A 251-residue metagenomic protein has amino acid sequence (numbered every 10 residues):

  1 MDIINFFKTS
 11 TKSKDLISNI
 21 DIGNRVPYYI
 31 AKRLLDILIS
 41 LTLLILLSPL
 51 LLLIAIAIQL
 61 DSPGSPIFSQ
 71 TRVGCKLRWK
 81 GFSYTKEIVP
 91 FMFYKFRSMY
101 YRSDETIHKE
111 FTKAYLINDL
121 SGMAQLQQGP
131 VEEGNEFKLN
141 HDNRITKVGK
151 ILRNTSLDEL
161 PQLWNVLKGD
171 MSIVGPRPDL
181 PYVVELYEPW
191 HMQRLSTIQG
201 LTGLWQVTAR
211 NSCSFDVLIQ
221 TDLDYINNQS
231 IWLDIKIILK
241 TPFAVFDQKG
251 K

Functional and structural regions predicted by a protein language model:
M1-I17, N135-I145, G149-K251: Hydrophobic structural segments characteristic of membrane proteins
T9-A31: Short, membrane-interfacial amphipathic segments enriched in basic
G23-E110, A114-I117, I231, I237-K251: A hydrophobic, helix-centered structural microdomain
E110-L126, G134-E136: Cytosolic, membrane-proximal regulatory domains of ion/volume homeostasis and mechanosensation machinery
